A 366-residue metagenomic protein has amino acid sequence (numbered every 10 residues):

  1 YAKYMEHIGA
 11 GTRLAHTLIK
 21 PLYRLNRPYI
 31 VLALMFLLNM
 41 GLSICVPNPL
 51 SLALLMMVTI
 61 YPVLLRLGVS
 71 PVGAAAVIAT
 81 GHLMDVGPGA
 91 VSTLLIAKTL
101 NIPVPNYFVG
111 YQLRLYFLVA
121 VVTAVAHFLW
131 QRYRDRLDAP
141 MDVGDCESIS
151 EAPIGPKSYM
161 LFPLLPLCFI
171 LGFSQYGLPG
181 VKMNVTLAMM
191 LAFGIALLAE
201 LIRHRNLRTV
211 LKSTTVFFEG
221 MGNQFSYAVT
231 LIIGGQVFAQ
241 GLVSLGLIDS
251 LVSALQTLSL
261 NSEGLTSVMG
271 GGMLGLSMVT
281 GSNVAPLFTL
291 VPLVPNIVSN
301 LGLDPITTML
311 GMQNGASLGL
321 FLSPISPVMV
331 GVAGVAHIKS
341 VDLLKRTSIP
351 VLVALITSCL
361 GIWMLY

Functional and structural regions predicted by a protein language model:
Y1-R13, V185-D249: Core transmembrane alpha-helical segments of multi-pass membrane transporters/permeases
K3-T12, S43-L55, M84-A90, S226-Y227 (+3 more regions): Short helix-coil transition sites and intra-membrane helix breaks within transmembrane domains of multi-pass
H7-A10, K20-L25, L64-V72, A97-N106 (+3 more regions): Juxtamembrane helix-boundary/capping and inter-helix hinge elements in multi-pass membrane proteins
R13-H16, L50-V63, A90-N101, L251 (+2 more regions): Re-entrant/interfacial helical elements at transmembrane boundaries that shape and gate the permeation pathway
Y23-T59, L231-G235, Q256-N296, N300-L301 (+1 more regions): Hydrophobic alpha-helical transmembrane segments of multi-pass integral membrane proteins, predominantly secondary
P28-L42, L67-G87, Y107, Y111 (+2 more regions): Alpha-helical transmembrane segments of multi-pass membrane proteins
V109-V216, V335, D342-K345, Y366: Long, contiguous bundles of hydrophobic transmembrane helices that form the permeation core of multi-pass
C359-Y366: Juxtamembrane boundary at the C-terminal end of a transmembrane helix
